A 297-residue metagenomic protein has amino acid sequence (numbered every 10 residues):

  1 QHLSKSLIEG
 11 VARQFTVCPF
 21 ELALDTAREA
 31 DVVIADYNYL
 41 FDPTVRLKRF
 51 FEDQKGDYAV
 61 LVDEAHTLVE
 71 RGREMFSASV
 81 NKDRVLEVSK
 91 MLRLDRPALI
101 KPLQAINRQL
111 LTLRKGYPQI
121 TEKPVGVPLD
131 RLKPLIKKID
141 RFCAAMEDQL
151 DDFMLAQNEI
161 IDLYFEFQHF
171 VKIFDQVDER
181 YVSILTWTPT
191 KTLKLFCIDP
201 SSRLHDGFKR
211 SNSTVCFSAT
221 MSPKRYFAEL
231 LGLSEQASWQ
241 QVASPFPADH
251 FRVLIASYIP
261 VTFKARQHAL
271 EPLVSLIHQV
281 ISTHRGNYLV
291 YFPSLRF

Functional and structural regions predicted by a protein language model:
Q1-F15, T26-D31, T44-V60, E64-L289 (+1 more regions): Conserved coupling segment at the C-terminus of the helicase ATP-binding
C18: Short cysteine clusters
L22: Short acidic active-site motifs
D31-Y37: Extended, Lys/Arg-enriched charged tracts that mediate electrostatic binding to polyanionic substrates
